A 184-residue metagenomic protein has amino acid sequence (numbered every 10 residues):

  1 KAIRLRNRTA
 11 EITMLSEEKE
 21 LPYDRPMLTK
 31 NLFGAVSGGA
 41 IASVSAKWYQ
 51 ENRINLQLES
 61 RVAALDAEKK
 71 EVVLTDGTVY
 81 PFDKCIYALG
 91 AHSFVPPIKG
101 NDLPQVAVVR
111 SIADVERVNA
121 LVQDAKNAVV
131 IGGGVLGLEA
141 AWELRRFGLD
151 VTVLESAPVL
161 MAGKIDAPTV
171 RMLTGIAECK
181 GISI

Functional and structural regions predicted by a protein language model:
K1-N55, E143-P168: Beta1-alpha1 glycine-rich phosphate/pyrophosphate-binding loop at the start of Rossmann-like nucleotide-binding domains
I3-L5, K47, L65, V135 (+1 more regions): Sterically constrained small-residue positions within well-ordered secondary structures of folded domains
L28, L74, L136-L138: Generic leucine side-chain signal with a strong bias for well-ordered alpha-helical environments
V44-V129, R146, T152: FAD-binding core/adjacent interface of flavoenzyme oxidoreductases
P104-I184: Predominantly flavin-linked oxidoreductase catalytic cores and closely associated redox partners
